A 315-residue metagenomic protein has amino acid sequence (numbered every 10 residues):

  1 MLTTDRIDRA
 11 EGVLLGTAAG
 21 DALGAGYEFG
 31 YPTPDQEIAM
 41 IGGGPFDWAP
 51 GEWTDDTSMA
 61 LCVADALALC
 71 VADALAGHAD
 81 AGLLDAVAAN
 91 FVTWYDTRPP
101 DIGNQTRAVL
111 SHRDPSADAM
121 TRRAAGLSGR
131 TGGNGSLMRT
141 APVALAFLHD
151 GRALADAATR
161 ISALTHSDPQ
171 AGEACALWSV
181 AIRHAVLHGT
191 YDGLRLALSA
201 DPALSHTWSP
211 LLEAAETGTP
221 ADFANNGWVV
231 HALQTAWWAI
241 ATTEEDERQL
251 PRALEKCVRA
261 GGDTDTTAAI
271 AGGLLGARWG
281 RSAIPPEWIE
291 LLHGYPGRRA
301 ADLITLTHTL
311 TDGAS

Functional and structural regions predicted by a protein language model:
M1-S315: Structured, active/binding-site neighborhoods that engage oxygen-rich ligands
